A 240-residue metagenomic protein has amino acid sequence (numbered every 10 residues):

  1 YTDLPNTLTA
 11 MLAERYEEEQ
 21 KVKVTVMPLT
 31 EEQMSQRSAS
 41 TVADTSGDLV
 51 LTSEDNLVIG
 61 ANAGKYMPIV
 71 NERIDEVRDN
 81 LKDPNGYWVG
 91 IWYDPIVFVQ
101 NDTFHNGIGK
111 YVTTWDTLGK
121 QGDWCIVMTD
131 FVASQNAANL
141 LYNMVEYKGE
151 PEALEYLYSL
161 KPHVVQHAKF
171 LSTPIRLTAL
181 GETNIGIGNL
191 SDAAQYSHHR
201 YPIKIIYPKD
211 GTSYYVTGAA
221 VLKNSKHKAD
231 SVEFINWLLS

Functional and structural regions predicted by a protein language model:
Y1-V58: Early extracytoplasmic/lumenal segment of secretory-pathway proteins
D3-T9, S46-E182: Extracytoplasmic ligand-binding site segments that recognize negatively charged/polar headgroups
L12, V22, E152, Y156 (+1 more regions): Short amphipathic alpha-helical coupling segments at ligand-binding clamshell hinges and other catalytic/signaling
M34-S38, L57, T114-W115, P174-L177 (+2 more regions): Short, hydrophobic alpha-helical packing/hinge segments within bilobed ligand-binding/sensory domains
D55-I59, A179, T183-P202: A ligand-binding cleft/hinge motif common to bilobed small-molecule-binding domains
Y66-D75, Y87-V89, D116, H198-S213 (+1 more regions): Short beta-strand->loop
V99-F104, Y142-N143, Y215-H227: A bilobed periplasmic-binding-protein/Venus flytrap-type ligand-binding module shared by bacterial periplasmic
V112-K120, G218-S240: Bilobed periplasmic-binding protein/Venus flytrap-like ligand-binding cleft at the lobe interface of extracytoplasmic
